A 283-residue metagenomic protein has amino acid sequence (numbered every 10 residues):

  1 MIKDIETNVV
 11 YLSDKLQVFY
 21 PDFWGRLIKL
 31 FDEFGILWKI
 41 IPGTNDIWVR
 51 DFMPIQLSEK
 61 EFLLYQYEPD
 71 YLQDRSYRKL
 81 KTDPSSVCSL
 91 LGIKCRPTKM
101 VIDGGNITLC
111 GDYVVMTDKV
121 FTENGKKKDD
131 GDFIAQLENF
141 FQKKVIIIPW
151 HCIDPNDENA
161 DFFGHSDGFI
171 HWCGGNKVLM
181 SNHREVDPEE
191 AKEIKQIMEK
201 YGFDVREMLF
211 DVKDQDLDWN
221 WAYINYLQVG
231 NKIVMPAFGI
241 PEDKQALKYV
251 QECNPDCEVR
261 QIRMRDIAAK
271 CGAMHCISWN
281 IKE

Functional and structural regions predicted by a protein language model:
M1-E283: The feature marks the mature, well-folded catalytic cores of soluble enzymes
